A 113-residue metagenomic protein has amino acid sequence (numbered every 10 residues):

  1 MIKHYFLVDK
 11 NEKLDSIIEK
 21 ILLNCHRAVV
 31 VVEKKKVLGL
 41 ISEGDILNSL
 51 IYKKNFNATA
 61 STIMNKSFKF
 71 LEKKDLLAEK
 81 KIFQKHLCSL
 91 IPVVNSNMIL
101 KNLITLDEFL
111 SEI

Functional and structural regions predicted by a protein language model:
M1-F6, F56-F68: Bateman (tandem CBS) regulatory domains
F6-C25, V32-E33, L50, F70-C88 (+2 more regions): The conserved cystathionine-beta-synthase
E12, I41, A58, K74 (+1 more regions): Short beta-to-alpha loop/turn elements within the nucleotide-binding domains of ABC transporters
V29-Y52: Generic amphipathic, hydrophobic interface segment in small proteins and small subunits
G39-S42, K101-F109: Short hydrophobic beta-strand motif reused across regulatory alpha/beta modules
D45-A60, L106-I113: A short, polar/charged loop-to-alpha-helix boundary motif
